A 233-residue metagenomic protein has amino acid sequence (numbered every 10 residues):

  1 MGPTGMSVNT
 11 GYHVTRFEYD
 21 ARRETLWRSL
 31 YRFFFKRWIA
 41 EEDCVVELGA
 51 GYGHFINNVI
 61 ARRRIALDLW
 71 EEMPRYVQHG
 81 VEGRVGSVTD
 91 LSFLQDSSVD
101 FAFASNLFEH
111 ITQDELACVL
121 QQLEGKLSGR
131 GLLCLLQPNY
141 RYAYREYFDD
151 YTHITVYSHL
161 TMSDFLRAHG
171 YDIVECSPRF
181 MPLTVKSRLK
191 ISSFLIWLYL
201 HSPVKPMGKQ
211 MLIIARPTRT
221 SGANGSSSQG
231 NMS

Functional and structural regions predicted by a protein language model:
M1-S97, F101-F103, A117-L120, G208-M211 (+2 more regions): Conserved N-terminal segment of class I S-adenosyl-L-methionine
R75-Y76, A143-Y147: A short acidic, helix-capping loop that chelates divalent metal ions and anchors anionic groups
S105-H110: Short catalytic micro-motifs in class I SAM-dependent methyltransferases
A117-G129: A short glycine-rich, Lys/Arg-flanked "PGG" loop and its adjoining helix->strand segment in the class I
R130-Q137: Conserved beta-strand signature within the Rossmann-like core of class I S-adenosyl-L-methionine
C134, E175-S233: A C-terminal cap/extension of S-adenosyl-L-methionine-dependent methyltransferases that defines the acceptor-substrate
E146-D164: Acceptor-substrate binding/catalytic loop of class I
L160-R179: A SAM-dependent methyltransferase catalytic signature shared across enzymes that methylate proteins
